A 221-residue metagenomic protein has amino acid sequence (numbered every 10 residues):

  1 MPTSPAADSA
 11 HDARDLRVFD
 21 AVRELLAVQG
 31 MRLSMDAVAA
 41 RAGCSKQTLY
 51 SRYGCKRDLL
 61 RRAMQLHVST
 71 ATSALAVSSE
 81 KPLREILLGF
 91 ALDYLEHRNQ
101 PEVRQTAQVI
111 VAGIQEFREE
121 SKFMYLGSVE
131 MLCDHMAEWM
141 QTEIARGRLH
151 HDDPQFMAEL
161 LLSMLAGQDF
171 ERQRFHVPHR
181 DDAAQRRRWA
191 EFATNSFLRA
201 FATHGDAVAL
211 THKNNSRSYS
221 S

Functional and structural regions predicted by a protein language model:
M1-P5, G89, D93, Q141-A145 (+2 more regions): C-terminal peripheral helix-coil segments that are non-catalytic and often amphipathic
M1-R41, S51, R57-D58: Basic, helix-initiating cap at the start of DNA-binding domains
M35, M64-T72: Short, basic, alpha-helical segments at the C-terminal edge of helix-turn-helix-like DNA-binding modules
Q47: Key DNA-contact positions within bacterial/archaeal DNA-binding proteins
C55-L60, T70, E120: Short amphipathic alpha-helical segment with a characteristic S/N-K-E followed by hydrophobic residues
S73-A107, P154-L161: Hydrophobic alpha-helical connector segments
E85, P101-V109, E119-A145, Q155-E159 (+1 more regions): Amphipathic alpha-helical packing segments from all-alpha helical-bundle domains
